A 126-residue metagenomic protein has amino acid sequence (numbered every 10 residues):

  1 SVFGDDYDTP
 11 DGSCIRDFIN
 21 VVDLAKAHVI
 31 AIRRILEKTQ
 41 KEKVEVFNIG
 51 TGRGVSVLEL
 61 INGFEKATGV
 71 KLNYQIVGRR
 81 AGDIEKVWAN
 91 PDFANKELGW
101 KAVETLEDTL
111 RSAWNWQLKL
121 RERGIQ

Functional and structural regions predicted by a protein language model:
S1-Q126: C-terminal substrate-binding subdomain of Rossmann-fold SDR/epimerase-dehydratase oxidoreductases
